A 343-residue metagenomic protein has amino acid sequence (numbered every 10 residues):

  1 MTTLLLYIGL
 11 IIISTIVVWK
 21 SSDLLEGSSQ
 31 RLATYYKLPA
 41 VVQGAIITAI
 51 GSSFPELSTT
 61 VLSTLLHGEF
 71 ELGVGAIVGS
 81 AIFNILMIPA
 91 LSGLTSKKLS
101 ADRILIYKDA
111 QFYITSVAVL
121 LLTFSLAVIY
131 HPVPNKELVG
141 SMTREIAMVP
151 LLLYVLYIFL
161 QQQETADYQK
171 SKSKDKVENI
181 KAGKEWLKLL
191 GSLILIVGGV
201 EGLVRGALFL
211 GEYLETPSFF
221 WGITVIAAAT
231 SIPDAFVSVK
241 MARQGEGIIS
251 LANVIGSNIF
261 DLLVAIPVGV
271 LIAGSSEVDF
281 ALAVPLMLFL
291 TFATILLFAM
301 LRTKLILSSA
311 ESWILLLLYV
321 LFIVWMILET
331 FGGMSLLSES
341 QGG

Functional and structural regions predicted by a protein language model:
M1-G343: Hydrophobic alpha-helical segments, chiefly the membrane-spanning helices and signal/signal-anchor peptides
